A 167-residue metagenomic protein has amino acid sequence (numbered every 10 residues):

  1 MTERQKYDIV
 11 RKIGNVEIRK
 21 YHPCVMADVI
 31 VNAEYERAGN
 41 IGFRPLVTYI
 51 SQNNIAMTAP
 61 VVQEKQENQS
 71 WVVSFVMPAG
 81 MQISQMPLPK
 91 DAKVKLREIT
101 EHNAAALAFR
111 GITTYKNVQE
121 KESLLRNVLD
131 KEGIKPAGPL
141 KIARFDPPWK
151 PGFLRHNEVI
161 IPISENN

Functional and structural regions predicted by a protein language model:
M1-N167: A solvent-exposed interaction/effector surface
